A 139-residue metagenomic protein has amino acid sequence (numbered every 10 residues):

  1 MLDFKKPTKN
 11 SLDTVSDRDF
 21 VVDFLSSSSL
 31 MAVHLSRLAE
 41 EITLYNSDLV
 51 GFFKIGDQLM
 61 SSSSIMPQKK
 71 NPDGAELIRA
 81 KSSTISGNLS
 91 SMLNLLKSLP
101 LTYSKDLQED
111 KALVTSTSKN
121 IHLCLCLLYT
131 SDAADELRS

Functional and structural regions predicted by a protein language model:
M1-S98, T115: Internal glycine-rich alpha/beta core junctions
K81-S82, G87-S131: A glycine- and small/hydrophobic-rich beta-loop-beta segment that serves as a flexible "lid/hinge" or phosphate-binding
Y129, A133-S139: Single conserved hydrophobic/aromatic residue that forms the stacking wall/gate of nucleotide- or nucleobase-binding
